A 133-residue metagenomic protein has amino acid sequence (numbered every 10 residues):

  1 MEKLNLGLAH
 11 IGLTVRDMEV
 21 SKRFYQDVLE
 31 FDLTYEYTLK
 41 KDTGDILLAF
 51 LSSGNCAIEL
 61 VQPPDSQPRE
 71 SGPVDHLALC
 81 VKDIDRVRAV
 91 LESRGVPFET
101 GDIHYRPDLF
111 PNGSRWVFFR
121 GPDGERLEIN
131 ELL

Functional and structural regions predicted by a protein language model:
M1-L4, R94-L133: Vicinal oxygen chelate
M1-V20, V74-L79, L133: N-terminal beta-strand motif that seeds the catalytic metal site of vicinal oxygen chelate
T14-C56: Core segments of cupin and vicinal oxygen chelate
R23-F24, V90, D123: Structural preference for long, well-ordered alpha-helical segments within the folded cores of structured domains
D27-V28, V90-R94: Short amphipathic alpha-helices in soluble, non-transmembrane regions that often serve as interface/regulatory elements
Y37-K41, P64-D65, I103-L109: Short, solvent-exposed loop/turn elements at beta->coil junctions and helix N-caps that rim active or binding pockets
D45-L47, P73, G113: Exposed loop/turn and edge beta-strand positions of beta-sandwich/beta-sheet ligand-binding modules
L60-P63, Q67-V81: Helix-adjacent hinge/juxtasegments
